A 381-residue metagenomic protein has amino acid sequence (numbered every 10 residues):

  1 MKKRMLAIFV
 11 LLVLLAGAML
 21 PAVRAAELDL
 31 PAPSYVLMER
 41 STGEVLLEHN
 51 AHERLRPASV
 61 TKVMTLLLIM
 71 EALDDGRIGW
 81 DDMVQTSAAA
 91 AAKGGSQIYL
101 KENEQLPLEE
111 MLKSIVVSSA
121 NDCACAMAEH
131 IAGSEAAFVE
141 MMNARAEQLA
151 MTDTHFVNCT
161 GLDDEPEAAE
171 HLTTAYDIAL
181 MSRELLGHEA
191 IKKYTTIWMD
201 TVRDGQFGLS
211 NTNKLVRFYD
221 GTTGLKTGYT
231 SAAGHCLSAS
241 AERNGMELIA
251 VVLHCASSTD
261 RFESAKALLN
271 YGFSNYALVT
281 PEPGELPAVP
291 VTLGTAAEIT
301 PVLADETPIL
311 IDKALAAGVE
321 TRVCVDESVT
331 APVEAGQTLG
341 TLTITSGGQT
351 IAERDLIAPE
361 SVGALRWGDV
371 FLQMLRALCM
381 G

Functional and structural regions predicted by a protein language model:
R4-R24: Sec-dependent N-terminal signal peptides of Gram-positive bacterial secreted proteins and lipoproteins
A16, A26-L28, A241, P332-V333: Sterically constrained small-residue positions within well-ordered secondary structures of folded domains
A16, I69-A72, E102-E104, I131 (+6 more regions): Short, intrinsically disordered/low-complexity patches at protein termini and at juxtamembrane boundaries
A22-L180, L185-E189: Active-site-adjacent loops and short helices of periplasmic peptidoglycan-processing enzymes
M151-T152, P166-G381: Domain-terminus/edge residues, biased toward the C-terminal soluble/receptor-binding domains of extracytoplasmic
